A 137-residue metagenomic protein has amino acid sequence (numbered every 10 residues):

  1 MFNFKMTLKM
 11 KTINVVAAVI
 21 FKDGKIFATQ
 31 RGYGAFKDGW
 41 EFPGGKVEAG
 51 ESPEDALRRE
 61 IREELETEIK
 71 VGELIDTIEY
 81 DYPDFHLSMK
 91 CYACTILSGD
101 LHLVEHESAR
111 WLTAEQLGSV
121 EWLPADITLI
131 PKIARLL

Functional and structural regions predicted by a protein language model:
T7-I26, K46: Conserved N-terminal beta-strand and adjoining loop/helix that marks the start of the Nudix/MutT-like hydrolase domain
N14-V16, G24, L87-K90, E107: Change "...and in nucleic-acid phosphodiester-cleaving endonucleases..." to "...and in nucleic-acid processing enzymes
I20-F21, A28, C94-I96, W111: Conserved hydrophobic "DFG−1" position in protein kinase catalytic cores
K22-E63: Conserved Nudix-box catalytic region and its N-terminal flanking loop in Nudix hydrolases and closely related
P53-R62, L74, Y92, A109: Hydrophobic packing within well-folded, soluble alpha/beta domains
E64-V71: Short secondary-structure junctions
E68, I78-D100, R110: Active-site-adjacent beta-strand/loop module that shapes the phosphate/pyrophosphate-binding cleft
A93, H102-I133: NUDIX/MutT-family hydrolases
